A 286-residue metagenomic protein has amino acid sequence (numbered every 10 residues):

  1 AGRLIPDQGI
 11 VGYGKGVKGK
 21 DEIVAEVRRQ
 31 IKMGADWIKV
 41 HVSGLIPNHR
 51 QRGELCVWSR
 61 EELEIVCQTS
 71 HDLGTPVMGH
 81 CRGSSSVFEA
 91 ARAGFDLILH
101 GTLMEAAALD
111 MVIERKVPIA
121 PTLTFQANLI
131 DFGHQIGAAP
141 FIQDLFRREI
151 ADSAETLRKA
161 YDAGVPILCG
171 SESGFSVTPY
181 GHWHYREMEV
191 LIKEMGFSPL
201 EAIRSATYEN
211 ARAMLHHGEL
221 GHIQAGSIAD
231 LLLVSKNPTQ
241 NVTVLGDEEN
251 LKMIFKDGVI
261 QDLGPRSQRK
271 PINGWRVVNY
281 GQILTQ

Functional and structural regions predicted by a protein language model:
A1-G12, L63-E64, F132-I136: N-terminal small/glycine-rich loop or linker at the start of catalytic domains across soluble metabolic enzymes
D7-A25, P76: Active-site mouth loops of central-metabolism enzymes
V17-Q30, R82-S86: Short, acidic/polar
A25-V40, I46: Alpha/beta enzyme core
G44-E155, L168-S176, E194-G196, R212-M214 (+1 more regions): Active-site core of metal-dependent hydrolases
D72, A151-N237: His/Asp/Glu-enriched, well-ordered alpha-helical/loop segment that forms or immediately abuts the divalent-metal
D162, T207-Q286: Active-site microenvironment of metallo-dependent hydrolases
